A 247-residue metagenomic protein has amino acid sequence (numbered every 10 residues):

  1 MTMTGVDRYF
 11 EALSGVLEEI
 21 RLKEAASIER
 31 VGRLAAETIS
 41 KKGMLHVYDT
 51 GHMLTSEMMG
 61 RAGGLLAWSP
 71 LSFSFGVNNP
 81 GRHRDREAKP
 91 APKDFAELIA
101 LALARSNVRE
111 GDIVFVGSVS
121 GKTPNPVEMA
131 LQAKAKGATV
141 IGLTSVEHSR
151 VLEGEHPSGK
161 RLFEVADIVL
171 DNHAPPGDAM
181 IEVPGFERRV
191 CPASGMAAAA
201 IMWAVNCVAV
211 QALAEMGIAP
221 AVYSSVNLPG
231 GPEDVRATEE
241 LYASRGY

Functional and structural regions predicted by a protein language model:
M1-L22: Generic N-terminal amphipathic, Lys/Arg-enriched alpha-helix
E18, R33-E37, L131: Surface-exposed alpha-helical segments enriched in charged/polar residues
K23-S40: A short, well-structured juxtamembrane/interface segment
S40-M44, T50-C207: Glycine-rich phosphate-binding loops that contact phosphosugars or nucleotide phosphates
P184-Y247: YjeF_N-associated NAD(P)HX repair module
